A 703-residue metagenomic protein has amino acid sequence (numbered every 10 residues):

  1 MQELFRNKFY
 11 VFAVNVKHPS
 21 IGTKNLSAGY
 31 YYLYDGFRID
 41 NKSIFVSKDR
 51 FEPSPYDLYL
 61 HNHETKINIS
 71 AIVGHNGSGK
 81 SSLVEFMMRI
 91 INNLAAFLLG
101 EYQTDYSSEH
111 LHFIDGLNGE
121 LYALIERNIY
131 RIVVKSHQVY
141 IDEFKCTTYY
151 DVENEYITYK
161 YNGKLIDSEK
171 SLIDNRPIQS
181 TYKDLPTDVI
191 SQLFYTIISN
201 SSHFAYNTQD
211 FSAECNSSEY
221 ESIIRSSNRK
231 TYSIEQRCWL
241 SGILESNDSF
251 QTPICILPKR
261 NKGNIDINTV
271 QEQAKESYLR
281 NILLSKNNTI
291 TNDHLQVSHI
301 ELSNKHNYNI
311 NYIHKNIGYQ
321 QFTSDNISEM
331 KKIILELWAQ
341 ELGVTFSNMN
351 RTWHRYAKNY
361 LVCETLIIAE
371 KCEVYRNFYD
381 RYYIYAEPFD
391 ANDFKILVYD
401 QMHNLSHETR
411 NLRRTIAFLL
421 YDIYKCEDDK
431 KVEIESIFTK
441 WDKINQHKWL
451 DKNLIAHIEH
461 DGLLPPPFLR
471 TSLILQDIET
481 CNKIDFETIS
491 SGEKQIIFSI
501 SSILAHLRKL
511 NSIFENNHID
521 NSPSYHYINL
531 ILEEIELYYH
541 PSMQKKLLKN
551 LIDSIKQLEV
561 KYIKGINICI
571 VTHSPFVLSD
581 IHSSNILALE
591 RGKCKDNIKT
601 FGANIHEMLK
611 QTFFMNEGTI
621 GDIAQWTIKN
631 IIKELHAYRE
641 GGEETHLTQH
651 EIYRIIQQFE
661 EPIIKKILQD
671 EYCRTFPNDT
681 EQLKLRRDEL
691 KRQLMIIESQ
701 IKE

Functional and structural regions predicted by a protein language model:
Q2-G22, S27, G36-R38, E214-R237 (+4 more regions): Extended helical coiled-coil dimerization/tether regions that scaffold and oligomerize large DNA-maintenance assemblies
L4, F9, V16-N92, P467-M615: Switch/communication elements of ASCE P-loop NTPase nucleotide-binding domains
Y10-V16, D115-L124, I129, H137-T147 (+7 more regions): Short polybasic amphipathic segments
T23-D35, N128-Q138, D142-R176, N311-I317 (+2 more regions): Short amphipathic beta-strand/extended segments with alternating polar/hydrophobic composition
R50-N68, Q179-D188, R229-I243, I652: Intrinsically disordered, low-complexity acidic Ser/Thr-rich regulatory segments
H63, E85-D151, I157, I173 (+4 more regions): Conserved P-loop NTP-binding catalytic core
L99-L111, S212-C215, Y232-S233, I513-S524 (+3 more regions): Short, glycine/acidic-rich hinge or "gate" loops at secondary-structure transitions that mediate conformational
P186-T187, S191, Y195, W239-T252 (+5 more regions): RecA-like P-loop NTPase motor core
